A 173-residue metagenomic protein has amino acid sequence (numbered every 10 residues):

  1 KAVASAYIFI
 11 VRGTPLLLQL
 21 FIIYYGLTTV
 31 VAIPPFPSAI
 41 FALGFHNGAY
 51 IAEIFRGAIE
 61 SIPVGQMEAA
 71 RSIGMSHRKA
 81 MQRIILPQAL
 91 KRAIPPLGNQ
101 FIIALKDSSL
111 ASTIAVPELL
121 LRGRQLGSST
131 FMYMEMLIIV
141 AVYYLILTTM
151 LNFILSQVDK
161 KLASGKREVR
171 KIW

Functional and structural regions predicted by a protein language model:
K1-W173: Transmembrane alpha-helices and adjacent helix-loop boundaries
